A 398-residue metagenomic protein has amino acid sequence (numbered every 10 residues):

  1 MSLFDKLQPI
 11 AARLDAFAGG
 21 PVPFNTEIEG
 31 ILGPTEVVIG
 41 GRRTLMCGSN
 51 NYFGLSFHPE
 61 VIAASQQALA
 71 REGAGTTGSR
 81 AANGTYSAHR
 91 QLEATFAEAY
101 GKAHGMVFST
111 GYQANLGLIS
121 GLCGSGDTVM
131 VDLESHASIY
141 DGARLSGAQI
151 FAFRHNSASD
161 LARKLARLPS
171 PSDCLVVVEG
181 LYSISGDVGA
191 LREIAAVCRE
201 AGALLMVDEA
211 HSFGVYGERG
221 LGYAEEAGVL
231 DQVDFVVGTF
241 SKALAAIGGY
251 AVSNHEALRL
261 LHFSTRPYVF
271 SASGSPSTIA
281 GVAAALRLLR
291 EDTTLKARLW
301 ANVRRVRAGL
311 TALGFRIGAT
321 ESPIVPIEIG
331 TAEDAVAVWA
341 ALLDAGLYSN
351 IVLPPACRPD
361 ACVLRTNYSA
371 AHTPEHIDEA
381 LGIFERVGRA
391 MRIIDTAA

Functional and structural regions predicted by a protein language model:
A16, G48-N51, R287, P323-E333 (+1 more regions): Conserved PLP-binding active-site segment of the aspartate aminotransferase-like
P59, Q67, R71, A94 (+3 more regions): PLP-dependent enzyme catalytic core of the Aspartate aminotransferase-like
A63, Q67-T110: Conserved N-terminal alpha-helix of the aminotransferase class I/II PLP-enzyme fold
L118-A137, A158: Conserved PLP-anchoring active-site segment centered on the Schiff-base-forming lysine
F151, H155-V207: Active-site phosphate-binding strand-loop segment of PLP-dependent enzymes
R219, E225-L260: Active-site PLP attachment segment
S273-D292, R298, N302, T311-L313: Structural motif of enzymes handling amino- and sulfur-group chemistry
A297-V306, T311-A345, A361, Y368-A370: Conserved PLP-binding catalytic core of the aspartate aminotransferase-like
